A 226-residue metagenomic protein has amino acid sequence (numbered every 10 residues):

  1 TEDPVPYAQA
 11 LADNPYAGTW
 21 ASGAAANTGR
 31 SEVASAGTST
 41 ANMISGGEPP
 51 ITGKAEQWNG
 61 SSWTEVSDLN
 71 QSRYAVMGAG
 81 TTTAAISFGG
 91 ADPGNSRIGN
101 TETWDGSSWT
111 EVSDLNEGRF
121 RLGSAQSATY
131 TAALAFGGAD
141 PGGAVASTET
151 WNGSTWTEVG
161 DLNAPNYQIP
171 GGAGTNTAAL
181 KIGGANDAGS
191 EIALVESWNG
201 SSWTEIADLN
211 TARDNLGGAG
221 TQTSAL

Functional and structural regions predicted by a protein language model:
T1-L226: Polar, enzyme-active/binding microenvironments
